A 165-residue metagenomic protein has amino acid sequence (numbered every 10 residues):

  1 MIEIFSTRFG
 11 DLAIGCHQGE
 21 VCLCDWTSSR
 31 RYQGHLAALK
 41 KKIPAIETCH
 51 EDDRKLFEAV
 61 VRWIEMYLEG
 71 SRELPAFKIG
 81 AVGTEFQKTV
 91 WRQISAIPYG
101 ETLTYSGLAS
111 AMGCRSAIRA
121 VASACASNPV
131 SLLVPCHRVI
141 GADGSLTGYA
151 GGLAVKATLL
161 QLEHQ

Functional and structural regions predicted by a protein language model:
M1-R115, H164-Q165: Basic nucleic-acid-binding alpha-helical/helix-turn surface characteristic of O6-alkylguanine DNA
R115-I118, L159: LysM (lysin motif) carbohydrate-binding repeats in extracellular/periplasmic proteins that recognize
R119-N128: Regulatory, non-catalytic segments
L133: Major-groove DNA-recognition helix of helix-turn-helix-type DNA-binding domains
C136: Short cysteine clusters
A142-Q165: …primarily DNA-binding HTH/wHTH and HhH modules…
